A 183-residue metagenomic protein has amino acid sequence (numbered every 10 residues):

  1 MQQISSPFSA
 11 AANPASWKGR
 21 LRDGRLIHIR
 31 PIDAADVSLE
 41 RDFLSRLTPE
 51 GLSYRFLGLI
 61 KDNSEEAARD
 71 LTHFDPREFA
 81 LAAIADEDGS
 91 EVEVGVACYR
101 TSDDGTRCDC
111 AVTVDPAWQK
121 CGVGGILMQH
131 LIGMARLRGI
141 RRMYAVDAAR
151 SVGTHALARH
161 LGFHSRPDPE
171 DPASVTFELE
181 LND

Functional and structural regions predicted by a protein language model:
M1-D183: Long, contiguous binding/interaction regions
